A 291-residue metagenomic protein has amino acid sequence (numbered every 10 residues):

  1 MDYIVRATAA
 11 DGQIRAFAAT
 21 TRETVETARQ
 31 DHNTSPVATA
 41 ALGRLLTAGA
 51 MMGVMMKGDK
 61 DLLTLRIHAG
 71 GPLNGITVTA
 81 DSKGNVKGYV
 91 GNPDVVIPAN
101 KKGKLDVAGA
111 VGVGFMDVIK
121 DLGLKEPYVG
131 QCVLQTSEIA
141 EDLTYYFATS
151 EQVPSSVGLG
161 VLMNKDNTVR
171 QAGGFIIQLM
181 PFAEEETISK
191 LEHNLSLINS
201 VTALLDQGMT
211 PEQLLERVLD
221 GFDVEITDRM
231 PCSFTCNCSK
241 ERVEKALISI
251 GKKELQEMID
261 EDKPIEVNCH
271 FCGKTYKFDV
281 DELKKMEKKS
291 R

Functional and structural regions predicted by a protein language model:
M1-D228: Interaction interfaces in information-processing and related assembly proteins
N199-R291: Cys/His-clustered metal-coordination modules, chiefly Zn-binding fingers
